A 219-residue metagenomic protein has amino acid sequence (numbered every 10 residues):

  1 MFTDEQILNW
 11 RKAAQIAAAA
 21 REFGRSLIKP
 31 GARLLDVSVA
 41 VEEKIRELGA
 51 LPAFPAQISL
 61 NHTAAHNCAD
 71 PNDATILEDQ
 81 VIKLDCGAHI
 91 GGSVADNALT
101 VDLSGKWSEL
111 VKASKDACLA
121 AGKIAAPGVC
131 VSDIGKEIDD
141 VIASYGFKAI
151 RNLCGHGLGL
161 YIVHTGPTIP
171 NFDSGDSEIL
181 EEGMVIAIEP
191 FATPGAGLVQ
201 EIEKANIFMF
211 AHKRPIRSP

Functional and structural regions predicted by a protein language model:
M1-P219: Active-site neighborhoods and metal-handling regions in enzymes and metal-associated proteins
